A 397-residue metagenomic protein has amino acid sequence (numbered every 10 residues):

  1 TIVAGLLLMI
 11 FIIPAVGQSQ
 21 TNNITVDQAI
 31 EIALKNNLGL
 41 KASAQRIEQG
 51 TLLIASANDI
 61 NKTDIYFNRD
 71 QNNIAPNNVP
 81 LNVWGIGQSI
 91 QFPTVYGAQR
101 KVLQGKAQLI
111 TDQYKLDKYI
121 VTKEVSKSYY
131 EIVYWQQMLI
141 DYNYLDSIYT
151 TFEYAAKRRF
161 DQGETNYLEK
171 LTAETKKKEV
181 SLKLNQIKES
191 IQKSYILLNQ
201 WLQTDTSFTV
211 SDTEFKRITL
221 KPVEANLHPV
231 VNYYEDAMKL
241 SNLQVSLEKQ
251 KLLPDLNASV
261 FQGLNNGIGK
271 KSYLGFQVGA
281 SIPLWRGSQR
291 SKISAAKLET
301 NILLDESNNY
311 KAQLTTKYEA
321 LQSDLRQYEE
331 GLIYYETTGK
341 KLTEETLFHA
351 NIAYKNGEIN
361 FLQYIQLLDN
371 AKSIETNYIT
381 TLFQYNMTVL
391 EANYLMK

Functional and structural regions predicted by a protein language model:
T1-D27, L34-N37, Y385, A392 (+1 more regions): Bacterial Sec-dependent N-terminal signal peptides
G17-D64, R69, A98, E164-L168 (+3 more regions): Bacterial Sec-pathway N-terminal export signals of envelope proteins
Q20-N23, T63-K101, R217, S259-S294: Small/polar, glycine/serine/threonine/aspartate-rich low-complexity segments that form flexible
A33, S43, I86, I132 (+4 more regions): Hydrophobic/aromatic residues within transmembrane alpha-helices of membrane transport systems, especially the TMDs
G39, R46, L53, Q99 (+27 more regions): Charged, solvent-exposed faces of alpha-helical coiled-coils
K41-Q45, N58, Q91-V121, L168 (+4 more regions): Sec/SRP-type N-terminal targeting helices
K118, K176-T204, L342-K397: Short segments within alpha-helical structural elements
I120-N232, L321-D324, Y328: Periplasmic alpha-helical coiled-coil/stalk elements that build and connect Gram-negative outer-membrane
